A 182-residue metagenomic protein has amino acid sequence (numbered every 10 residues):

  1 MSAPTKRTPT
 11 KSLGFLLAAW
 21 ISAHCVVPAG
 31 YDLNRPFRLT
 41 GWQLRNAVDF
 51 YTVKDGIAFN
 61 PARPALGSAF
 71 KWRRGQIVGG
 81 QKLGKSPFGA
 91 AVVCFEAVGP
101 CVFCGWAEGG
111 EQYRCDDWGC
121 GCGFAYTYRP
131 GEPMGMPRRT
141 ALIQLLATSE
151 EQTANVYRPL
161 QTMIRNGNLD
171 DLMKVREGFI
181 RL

Functional and structural regions predicted by a protein language model:
S2-L182: Phosphate/NTP-binding elements of NTP-utilizing enzymes
